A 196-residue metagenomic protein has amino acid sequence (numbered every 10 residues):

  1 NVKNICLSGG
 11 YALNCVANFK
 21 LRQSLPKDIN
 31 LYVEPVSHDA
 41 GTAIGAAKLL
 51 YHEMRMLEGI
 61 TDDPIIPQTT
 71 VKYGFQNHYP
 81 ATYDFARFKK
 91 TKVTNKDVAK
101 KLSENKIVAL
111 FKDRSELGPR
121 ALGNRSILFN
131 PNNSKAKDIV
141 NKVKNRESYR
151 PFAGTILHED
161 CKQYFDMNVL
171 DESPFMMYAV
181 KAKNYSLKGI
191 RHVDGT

Functional and structural regions predicted by a protein language model:
V2-G10, A109: Short glycine-rich phosphate-binding loop at a beta-alpha junction
N14, N18-T196: Flexible beta->alpha loop and helix N-cap segments adjacent to enzyme active/binding sites
